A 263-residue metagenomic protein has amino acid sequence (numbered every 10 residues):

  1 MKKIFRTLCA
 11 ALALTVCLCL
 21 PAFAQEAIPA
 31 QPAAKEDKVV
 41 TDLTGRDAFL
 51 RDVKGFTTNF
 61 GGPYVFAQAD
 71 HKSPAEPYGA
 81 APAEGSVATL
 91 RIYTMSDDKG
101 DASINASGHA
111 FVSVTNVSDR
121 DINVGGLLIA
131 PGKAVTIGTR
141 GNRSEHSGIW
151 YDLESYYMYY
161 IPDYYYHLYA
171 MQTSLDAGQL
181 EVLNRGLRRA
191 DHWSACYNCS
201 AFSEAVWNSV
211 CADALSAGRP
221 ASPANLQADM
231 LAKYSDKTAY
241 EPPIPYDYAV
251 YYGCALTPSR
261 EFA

Functional and structural regions predicted by a protein language model:
M1-C9: Bacterial N-terminal signal peptides that target proteins for export
A11-C19: Bacterial N-terminal signal peptides
L18-P32: Sec-dependent signal peptide cleavage junction
Q25-I28, D37-V65, E181-A263: Activation targets extended, charge/polar-rich intrinsically disordered C-terminal tails
V39, V87-R91, S174: Ser/Thr- (and often Asn-) enriched beta-sheet segments in non-cytosolic proteins
F49-H167: Glycine-rich catalytic cores of cysteine/serine-nucleophile enzymes that process amide/ester linkages in cell-envelope
D97-D101, Y166-Q172, R185-S194: Second-shell loop/turn segments in exported
T173-Q179: A short, structured loop/turn motif at beta-sheet edges
